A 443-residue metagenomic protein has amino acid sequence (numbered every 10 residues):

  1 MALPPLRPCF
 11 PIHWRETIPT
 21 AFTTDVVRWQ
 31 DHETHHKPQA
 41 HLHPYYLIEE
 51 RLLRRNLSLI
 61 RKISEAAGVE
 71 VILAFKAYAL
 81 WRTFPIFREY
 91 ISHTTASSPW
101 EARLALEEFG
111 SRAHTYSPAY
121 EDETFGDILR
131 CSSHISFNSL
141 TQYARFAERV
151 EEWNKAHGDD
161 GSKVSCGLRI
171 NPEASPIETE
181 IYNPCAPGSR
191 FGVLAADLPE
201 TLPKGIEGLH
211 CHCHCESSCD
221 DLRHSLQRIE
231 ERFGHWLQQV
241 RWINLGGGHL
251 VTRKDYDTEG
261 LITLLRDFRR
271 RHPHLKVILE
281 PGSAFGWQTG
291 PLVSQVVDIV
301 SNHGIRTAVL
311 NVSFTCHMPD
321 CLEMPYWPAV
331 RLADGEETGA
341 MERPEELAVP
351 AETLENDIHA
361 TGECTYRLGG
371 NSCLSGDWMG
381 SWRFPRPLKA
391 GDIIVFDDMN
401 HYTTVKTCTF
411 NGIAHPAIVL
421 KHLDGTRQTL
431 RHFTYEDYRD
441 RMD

Functional and structural regions predicted by a protein language model:
A2-H41, R54-N56, M399, T407-D443: Alpha/beta catalytic barrel-like cores
T17-I18, F22-D25, Q30-G110, Y116-Y120 (+2 more regions): N-terminal capping/small domains of soluble enzymes
V69-W242, L264-D267: Active-site-proximal beta-alpha core segment in soluble small-molecule metabolic enzymes
H212-H214, I243-T252, P281-A284: Glycine-rich beta-strand-to-loop/alpha-helix junction loops that act as flexible
C219-H224, T252-L261, Q288-S294, D298 (+1 more regions): Short glycine/threonine-rich loop-to-helix capping motif typified by GTGT followed within a few residues by an Asp-Pro
E231, L237-V240, G260-D267, R271-H272 (+2 more regions): Acidic/histidine-enriched ion/cofactor-binding microenvironments in catalytic or ligand-binding pockets
P281-D443: Charged (often Lys/Glu-rich) extended helix/loop segments that serve as interaction or gating elements
